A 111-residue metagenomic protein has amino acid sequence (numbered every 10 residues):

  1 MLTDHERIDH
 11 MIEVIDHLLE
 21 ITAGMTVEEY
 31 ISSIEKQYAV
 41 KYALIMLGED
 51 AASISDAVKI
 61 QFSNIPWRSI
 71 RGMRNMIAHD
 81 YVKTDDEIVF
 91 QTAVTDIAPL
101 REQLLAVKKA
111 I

Functional and structural regions predicted by a protein language model:
M1-I111: Solvent-exposed interaction patches of small proteins and small membrane subunits
